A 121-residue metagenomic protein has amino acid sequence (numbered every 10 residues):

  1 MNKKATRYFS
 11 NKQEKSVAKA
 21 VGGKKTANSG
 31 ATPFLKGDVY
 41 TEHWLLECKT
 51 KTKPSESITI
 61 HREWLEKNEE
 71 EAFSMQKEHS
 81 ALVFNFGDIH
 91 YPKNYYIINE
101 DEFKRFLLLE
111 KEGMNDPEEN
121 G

Functional and structural regions predicted by a protein language model:
M1-G121: Catalytic phosphate/metal-binding cores of nucleic-acid and nucleotide-processing enzymes, i.e., regions that mediate
